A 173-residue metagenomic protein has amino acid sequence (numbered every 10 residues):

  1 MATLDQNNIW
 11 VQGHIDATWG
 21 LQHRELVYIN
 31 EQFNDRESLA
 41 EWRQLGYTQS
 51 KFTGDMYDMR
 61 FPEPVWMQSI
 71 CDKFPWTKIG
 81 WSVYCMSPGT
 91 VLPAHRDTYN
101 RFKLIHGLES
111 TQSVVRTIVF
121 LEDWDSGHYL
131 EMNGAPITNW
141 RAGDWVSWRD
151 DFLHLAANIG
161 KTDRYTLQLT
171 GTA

Functional and structural regions predicted by a protein language model:
M1-V83, V91: Non-heme Fe(II)/2-oxoglutarate
E31-Q32, W42-T48, M86, E122 (+2 more regions): Structured loops at beta-to-helix junctions and adjacent beta-edge loops in soluble globular domains
V83-Q112: Conserved short histidine dyad/triad with adjacent acidic residue
P93-D97, L104-H106, H128-N133, A142 (+1 more regions): A short secondary-structure junction signal
A94-R96, L121-E122, N133, W148-D151 (+1 more regions): Short His-Asn-centered micro-motif
V114-R141: A short beta-strand-loop-beta hairpin characteristic of the jelly-roll/cupin
V115-F120, W145-S147, K161-A173: A short hydrophobic beta-strand segment most commonly corresponding to one strand of the jelly-roll/cupin
T138-L153: Conserved metal-binding segment of the jelly-roll/cupin
